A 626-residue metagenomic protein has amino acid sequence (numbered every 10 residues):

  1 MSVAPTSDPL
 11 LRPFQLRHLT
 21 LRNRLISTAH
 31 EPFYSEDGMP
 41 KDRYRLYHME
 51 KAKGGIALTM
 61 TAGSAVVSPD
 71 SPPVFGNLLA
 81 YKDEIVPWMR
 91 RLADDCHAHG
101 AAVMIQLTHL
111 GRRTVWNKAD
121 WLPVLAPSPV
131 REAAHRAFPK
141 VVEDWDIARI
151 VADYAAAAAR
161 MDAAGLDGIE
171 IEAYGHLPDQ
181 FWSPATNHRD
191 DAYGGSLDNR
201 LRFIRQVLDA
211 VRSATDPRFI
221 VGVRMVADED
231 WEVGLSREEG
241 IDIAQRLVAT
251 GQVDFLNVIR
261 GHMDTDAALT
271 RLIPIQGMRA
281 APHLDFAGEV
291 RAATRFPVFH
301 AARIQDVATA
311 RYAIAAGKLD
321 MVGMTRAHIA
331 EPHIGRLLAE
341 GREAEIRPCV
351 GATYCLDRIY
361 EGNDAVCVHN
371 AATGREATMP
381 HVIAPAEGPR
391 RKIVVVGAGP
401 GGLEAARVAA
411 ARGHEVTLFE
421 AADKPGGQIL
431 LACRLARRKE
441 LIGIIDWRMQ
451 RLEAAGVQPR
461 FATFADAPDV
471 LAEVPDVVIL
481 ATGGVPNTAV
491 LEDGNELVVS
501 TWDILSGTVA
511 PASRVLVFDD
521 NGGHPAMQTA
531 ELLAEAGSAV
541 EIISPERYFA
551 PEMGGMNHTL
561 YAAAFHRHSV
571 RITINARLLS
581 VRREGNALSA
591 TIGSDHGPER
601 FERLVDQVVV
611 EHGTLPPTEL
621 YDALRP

Functional and structural regions predicted by a protein language model:
M1-V396, P400, E404-A411, E415-V416 (+1 more regions): Flavin-dependent oxidoreductase catalytic cores
P5-F14, P40, T373-M379, Q458-F464 (+2 more regions): Short gly/ser/thr-rich secondary-structure transition/capping motifs
A57, D167, D254, D320 (+3 more regions): Conserved acidic residues
Q305-A308, I329, F464-A467, I504-G507 (+1 more regions): Short acidic loop-to-helix transition motifs that present clustered carboxylates
A310-V322, H333, K439, R448-M449 (+5 more regions): C-terminal structured "cap/appendage" subdomains that terminate the fold
E387-F419, P425, R460-V474, A481-G555 (+2 more regions): Rossmann-like dinucleotide/flavin-binding elements
E415-A455, G523-P525, T529-A576: Rossmann-like dinucleotide-binding cores of NAD(P)H-dependent redox enzymes
